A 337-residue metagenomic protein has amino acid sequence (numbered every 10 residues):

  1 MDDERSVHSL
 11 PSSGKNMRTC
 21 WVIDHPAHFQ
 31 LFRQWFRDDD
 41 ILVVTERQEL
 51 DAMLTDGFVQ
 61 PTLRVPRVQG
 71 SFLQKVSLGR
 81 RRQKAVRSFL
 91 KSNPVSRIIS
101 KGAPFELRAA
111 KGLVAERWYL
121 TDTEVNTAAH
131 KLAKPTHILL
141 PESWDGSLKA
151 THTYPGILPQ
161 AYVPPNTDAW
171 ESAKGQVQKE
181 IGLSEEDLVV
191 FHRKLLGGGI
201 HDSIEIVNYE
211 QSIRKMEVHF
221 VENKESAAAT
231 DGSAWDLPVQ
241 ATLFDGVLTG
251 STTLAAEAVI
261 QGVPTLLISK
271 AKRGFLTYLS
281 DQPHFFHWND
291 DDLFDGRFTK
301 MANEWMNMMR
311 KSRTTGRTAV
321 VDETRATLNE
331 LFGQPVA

Functional and structural regions predicted by a protein language model:
N16-C20: Extreme N-terminal starter segment of soluble prokaryotic enzymes
V22-W35, D39, E46-K149: Active-site and donor-binding regions of nucleotide-sugar-utilizing enzymes
E46-R47, D56-G70, H192-K194, V207-L237: Catalytic donor nucleotide-activated moiety binding site of glycosyltransferases and closely related
R82-L90, E225-A256, I260: Donor nucleotide-activated moiety binding/catalytic core segment of transferases that use nucleotide-activated donors
I98-A109, Y119-T121, V239-Y278: A donor-sugar binding/catalytic signature common to diverse glycosyltransferases and related nucleotide-sugar
T136-D202: A nucleotide-sugar donor-handling region in carbohydrate enzymes
I260-M308: Catalytic binding pocket for nucleotide-activated donors in carbohydrate/polymer assembly enzymes
E304-A337: C-terminal amphipathic helix plus adjacent low-complexity, charged tail appended to glycosyltransferase catalytic
